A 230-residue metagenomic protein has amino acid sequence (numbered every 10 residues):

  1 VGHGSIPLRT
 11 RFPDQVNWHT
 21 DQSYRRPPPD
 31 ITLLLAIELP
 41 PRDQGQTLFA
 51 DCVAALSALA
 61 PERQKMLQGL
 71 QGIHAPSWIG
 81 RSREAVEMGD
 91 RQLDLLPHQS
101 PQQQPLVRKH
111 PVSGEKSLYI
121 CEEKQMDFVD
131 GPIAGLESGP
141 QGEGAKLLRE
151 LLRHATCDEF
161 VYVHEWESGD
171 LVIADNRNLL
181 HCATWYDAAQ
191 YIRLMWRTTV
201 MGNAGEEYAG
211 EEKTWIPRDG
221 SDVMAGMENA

Functional and structural regions predicted by a protein language model:
V1-L171, R177-A230: Non-heme Fe(II) oxygenase catalytic core, chiefly the N-lobe of the double-stranded beta-helix
